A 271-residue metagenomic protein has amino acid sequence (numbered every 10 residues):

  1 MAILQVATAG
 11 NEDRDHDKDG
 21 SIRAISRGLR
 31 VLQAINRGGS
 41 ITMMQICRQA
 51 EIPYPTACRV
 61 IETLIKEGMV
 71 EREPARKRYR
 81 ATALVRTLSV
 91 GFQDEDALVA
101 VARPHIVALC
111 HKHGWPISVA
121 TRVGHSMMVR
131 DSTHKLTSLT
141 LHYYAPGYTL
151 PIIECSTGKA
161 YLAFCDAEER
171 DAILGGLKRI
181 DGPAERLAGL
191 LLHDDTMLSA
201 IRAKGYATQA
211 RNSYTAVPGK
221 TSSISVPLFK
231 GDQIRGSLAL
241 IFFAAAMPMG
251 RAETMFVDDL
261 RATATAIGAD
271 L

Functional and structural regions predicted by a protein language model:
A2-A9, T140-V217: Short, solvent-exposed recognition segments
A2-V99, V107, T265, A269-D270: N-terminal helix-turn-helix
P74, V217-S222: Short, small/polar residue-rich loop motifs at catalytic or cofactor-binding pockets
R80-R86, V90-L177: Amphipathic alpha-helical effector-binding/dimerization core of metabolite-sensing transcriptional regulators
M197, K204, T215-P218, R235-L271: Juxtadomain coupling helices with adjacent low-complexity linkers
S225: Short hydrophobic/aromatic beta-strand element in the GNAT-like acyltransferase core that lines or flanks the acyl-donor
L228-G231: Sensor-regulatory modules in signal-transduction proteins
